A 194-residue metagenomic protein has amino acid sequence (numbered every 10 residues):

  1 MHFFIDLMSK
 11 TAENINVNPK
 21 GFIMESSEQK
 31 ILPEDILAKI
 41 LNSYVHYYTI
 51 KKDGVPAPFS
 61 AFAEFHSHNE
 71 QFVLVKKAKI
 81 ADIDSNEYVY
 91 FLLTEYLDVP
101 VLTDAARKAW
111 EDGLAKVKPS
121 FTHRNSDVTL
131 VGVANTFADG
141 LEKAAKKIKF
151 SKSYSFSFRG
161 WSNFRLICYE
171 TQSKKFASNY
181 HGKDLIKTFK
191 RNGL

Functional and structural regions predicted by a protein language model:
F3-I23: Short, positively charged and aromatic/hydrophobic N-terminal segments
M24-T94: N-terminal, charge-rich interaction modules
K76-K79, A109-P119: Short secondary-structure capping micro-motifs at structural edges
S85-Y88, N125-T129, F164: Short, surface-exposed beta-edge/turn micro-motifs
F91-Y96, G132-N135: Structural motif
Y96-E111, A115, D139-K143: Active-site-adjacent loop/helix micro-motif of nuclease/hydrolase catalytic cores
S120-A145: Nucleic-acid nuclease catalytic cores
A145-L194: Charged, structured surface patches that assemble and position nucleic-acid processing machinery
